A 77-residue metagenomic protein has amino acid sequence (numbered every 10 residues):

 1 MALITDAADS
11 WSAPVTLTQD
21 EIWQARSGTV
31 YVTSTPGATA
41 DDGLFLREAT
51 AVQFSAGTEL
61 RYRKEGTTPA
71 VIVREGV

Functional and structural regions predicted by a protein language model:
M1-D6, P36-T39, E65-P69: Extracytoplasmic soluble-region selector
A2-Q19: Surface-exposed ligand/attachment interfaces on beta-rich extracellular proteins
A8-D9, D20, L44-T50, A56-G57: Tight coil/turn sites that cap or link beta-strands
A13-V15, D42-F45: Catalytic phosphate/metal-binding cores of nucleic-acid and nucleotide-processing enzymes, i.e., regions that mediate
Q19-W23, F54-P69: Noncatalytic modules at the cell exterior or secretory-pathway interfaces, chiefly beta-strand-rich lectin/adhesion
A25-S27, E48, Y62-K64, E75: Positively charged, low-complexity intrinsically disordered regions
S27-D42: Short, surface-exposed beta-strand/strand-loop-strand elements in extracellular ectodomains
T68-V77: Exposed low-complexity, polar/acidic, P/S/T/G-rich flexible segments that act as propeptides, protease-susceptible
